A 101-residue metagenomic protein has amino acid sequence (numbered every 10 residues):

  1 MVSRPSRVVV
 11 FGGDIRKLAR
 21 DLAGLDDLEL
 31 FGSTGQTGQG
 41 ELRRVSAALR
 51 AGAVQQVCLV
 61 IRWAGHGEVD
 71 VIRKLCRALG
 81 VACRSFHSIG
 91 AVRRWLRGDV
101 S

Functional and structural regions predicted by a protein language model:
M1-V45: Redox- and metal-dependent alpha/beta enzyme cores, enriched for Fe-S-associated oxidoreductases and cofactor-handling
G32-G40, W63, H87-A91: Short, acidic/turn-prone active-site loops that include or flank metal/cofactor- and phosphate-binding residues
R50-C58: Short acidic/histidine-rich motifs immediately flanking catalytic phosphotransfer sites in two-component signaling
G65-G67: Short glycine-rich, flexible loops that bind phosphorylated cofactors or substrates
K74-S101: Ser/Thr/Gly-rich flexible loops in soluble cytosolic domains mediating phosphotransfer, phosphorylation
